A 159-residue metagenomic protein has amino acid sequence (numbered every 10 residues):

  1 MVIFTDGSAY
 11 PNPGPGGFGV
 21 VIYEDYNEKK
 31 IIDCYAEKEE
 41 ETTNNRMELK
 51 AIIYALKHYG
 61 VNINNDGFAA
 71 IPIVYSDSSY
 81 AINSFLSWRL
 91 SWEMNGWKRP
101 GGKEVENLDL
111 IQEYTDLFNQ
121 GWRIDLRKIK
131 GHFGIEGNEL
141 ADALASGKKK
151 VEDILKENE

Functional and structural regions predicted by a protein language model:
M1-M47, K57-Y59, D142-E159: RNase H-like nuclease fold core
S8-P15, I53-L140, L144: RNase H catalytic domain
E48, I52: Short, conserved alpha-helix that lines the donor NDP-sugar binding/gating region of sugar-transfer enzymes
